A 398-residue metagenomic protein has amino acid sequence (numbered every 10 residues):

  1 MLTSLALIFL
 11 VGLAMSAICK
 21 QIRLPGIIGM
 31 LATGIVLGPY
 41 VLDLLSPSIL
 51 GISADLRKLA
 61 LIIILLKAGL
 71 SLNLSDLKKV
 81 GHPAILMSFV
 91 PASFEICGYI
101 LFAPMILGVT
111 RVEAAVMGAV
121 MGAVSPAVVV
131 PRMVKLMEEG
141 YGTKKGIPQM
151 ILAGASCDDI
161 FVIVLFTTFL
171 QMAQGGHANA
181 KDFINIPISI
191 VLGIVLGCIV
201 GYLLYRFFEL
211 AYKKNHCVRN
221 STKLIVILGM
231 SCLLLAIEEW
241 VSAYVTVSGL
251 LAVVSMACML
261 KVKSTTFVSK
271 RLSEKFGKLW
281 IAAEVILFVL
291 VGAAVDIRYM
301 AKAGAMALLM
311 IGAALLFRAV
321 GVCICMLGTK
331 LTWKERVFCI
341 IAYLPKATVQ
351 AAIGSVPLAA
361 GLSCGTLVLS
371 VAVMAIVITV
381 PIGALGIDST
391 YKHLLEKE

Functional and structural regions predicted by a protein language model:
M1-E398: Transmembrane helical cores of multi-pass secondary ion antiporters/exchangers
